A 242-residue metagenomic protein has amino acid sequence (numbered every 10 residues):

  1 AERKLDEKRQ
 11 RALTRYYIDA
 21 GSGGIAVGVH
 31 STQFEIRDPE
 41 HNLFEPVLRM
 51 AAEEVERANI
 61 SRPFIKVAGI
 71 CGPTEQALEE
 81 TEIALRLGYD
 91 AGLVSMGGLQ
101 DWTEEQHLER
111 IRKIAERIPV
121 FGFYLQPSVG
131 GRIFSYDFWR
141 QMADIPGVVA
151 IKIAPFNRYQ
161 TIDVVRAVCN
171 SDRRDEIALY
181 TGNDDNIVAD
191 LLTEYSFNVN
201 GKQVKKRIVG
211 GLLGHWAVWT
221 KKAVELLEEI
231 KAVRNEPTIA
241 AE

Functional and structural regions predicted by a protein language model:
A1-I133: Active-site beta->alpha loop and helix N-cap motifs at the rims of alpha/beta catalytic domains
K113-E116, Q126-E242: Catalytic alpha/beta core domains of metabolic enzymes, predominantly
